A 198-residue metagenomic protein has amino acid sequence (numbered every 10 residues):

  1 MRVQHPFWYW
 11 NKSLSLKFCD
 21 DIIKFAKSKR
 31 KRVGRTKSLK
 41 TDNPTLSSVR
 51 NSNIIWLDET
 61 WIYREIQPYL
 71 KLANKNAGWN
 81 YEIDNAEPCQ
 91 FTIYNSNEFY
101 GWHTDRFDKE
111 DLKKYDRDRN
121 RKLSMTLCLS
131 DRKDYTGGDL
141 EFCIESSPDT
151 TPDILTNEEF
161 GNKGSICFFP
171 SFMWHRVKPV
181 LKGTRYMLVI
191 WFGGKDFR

Functional and structural regions predicted by a protein language model:
M1-F168, F172-R198: Fe(II)/2-oxoglutarate oxygenase catalytic core
